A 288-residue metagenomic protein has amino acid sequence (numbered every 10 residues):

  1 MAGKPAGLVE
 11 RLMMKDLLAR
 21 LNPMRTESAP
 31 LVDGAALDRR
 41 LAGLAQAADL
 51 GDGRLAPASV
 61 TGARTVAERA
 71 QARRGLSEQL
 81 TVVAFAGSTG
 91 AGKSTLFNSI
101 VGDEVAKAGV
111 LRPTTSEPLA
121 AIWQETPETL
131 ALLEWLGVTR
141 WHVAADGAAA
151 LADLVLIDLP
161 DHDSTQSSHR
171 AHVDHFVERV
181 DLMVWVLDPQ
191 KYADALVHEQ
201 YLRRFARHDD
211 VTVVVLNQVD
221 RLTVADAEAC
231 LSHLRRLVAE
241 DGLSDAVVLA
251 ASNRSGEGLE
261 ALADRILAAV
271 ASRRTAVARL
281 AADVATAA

Functional and structural regions predicted by a protein language model:
A2-L159: Conserved G1/Walker A P-loop phosphate-binding module
A29, L55-A58, S168, D226 (+1 more regions): Catalytic cores of large soluble enzymes that bind and process phosphate-bearing ligands
A91, V101-V105, W123-T126, E178-D181 (+4 more regions): Non-catalytic alpha-helical coupling and interface elements of nucleotide-dependent molecular machines and regulators
V110, Q190, A276-L280: Short, polar/charged, Gly/Pro-enriched helix-capping and turn/loop motifs at alpha-helix termini and inter-helix linkers
R112, D163, S255: Residue-level detector of flexible, active-site-proximal loop/helix-junction positions within diverse enzyme catalytic
E125, L132-V155, P160-A246: Conserved C-terminal guanine-recognition region of P-loop GTPase G domains, centered on the G4
A171, V219-A288: C-terminal end of P-loop GTPase domains and the immediately downstream helical coupling element
